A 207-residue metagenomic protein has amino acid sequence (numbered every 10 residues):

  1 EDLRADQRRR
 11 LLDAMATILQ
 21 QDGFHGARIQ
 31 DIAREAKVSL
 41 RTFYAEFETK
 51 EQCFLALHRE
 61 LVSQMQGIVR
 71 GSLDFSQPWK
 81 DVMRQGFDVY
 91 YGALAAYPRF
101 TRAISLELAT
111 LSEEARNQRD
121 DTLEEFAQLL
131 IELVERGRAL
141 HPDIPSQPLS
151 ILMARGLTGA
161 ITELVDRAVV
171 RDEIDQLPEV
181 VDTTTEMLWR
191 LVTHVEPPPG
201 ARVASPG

Functional and structural regions predicted by a protein language model:
E1-D6, R138-I144, E196-G207: N-terminal intrinsically disordered/low-complexity leader segments
L3-Q7, F47, Q52-L61, A103-I104 (+1 more regions): Alpha-helical DNA-contacting segments of helix-turn-helix folds
Q7, L11-L19, L61, M65 (+1 more regions): Short hydrophobic clusters on alpha-helical segments that form packing/core surfaces in small helical domains
R10, I18-Q52, A56: Helix-turn-helix
A56, R70-R99, V181: Hydrophobic alpha-helical connector segments
S63, E113-A139, P148-E163, P178-E186: Amphipathic alpha-helical packing segments from all-alpha helical-bundle domains
A93, E132, I151-D175, E186-A201: Amphipathic C-terminal alpha-helical segment
A95-E114, I131-V134, D166: Amphipathic alpha-helical segments used for helix-helix packing
